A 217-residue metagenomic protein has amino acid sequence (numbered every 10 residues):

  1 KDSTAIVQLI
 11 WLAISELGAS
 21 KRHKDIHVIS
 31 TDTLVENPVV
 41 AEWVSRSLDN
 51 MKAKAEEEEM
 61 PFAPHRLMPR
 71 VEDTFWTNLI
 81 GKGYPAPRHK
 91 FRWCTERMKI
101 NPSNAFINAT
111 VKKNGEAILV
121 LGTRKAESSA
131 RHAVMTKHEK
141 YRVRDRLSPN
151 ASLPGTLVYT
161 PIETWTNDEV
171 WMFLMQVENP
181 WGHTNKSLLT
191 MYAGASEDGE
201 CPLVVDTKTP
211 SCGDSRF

Functional and structural regions predicted by a protein language model:
D2-F217: Nucleotide-activated chemistry modules centered on ATP-dependent adenylation/adenylyltransferase
